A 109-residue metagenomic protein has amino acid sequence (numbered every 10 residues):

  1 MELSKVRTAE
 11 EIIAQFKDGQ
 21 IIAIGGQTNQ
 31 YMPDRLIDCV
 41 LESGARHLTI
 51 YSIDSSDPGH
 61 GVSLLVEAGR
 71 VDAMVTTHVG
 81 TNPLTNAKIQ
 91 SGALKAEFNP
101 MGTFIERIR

Functional and structural regions predicted by a protein language model:
M1-R109: Conserved alpha/beta enzyme-core scaffold
